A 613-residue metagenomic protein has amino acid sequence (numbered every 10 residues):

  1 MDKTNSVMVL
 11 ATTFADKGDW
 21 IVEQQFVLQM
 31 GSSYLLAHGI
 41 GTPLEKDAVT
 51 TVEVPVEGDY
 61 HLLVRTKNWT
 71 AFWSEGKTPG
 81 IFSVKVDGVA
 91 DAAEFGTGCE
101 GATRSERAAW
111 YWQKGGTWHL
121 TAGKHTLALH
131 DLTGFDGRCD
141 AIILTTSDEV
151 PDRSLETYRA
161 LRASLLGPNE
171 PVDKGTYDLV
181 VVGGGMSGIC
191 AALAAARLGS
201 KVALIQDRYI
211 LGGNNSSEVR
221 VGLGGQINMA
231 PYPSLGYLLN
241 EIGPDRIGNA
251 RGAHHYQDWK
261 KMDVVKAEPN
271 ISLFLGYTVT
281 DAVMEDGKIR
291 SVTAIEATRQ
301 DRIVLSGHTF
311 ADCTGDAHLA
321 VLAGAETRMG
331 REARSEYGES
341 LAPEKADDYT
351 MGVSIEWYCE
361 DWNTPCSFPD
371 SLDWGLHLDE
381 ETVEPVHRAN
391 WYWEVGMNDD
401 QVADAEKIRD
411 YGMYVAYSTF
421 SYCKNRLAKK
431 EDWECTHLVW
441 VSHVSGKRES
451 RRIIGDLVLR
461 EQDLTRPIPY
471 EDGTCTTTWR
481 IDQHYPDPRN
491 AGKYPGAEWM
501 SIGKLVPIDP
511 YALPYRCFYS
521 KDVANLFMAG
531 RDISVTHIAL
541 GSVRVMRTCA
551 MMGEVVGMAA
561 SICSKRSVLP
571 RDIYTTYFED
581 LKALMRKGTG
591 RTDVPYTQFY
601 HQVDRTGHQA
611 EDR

Functional and structural regions predicted by a protein language model:
M1-P171: Extracytoplasmic
W73-G76, G96, R138-A141, R153-E156 (+6 more regions): Short, solvent-exposed loop/turn and secondary-structure capping segments
L166-D173, N214, G276, T280 (+2 more regions): Flavin (FAD/FMN)-binding glycine-rich loop and adjacent Rossmann-like elements that form
D173-G185: Beta1/beta-strand and adjacent pyrophosphate-binding region of the FAD-binding site in flavoprotein oxidoreductases
G188: N-terminal Rossmann-fold NAD(P) dinucleotide-binding loop
A194, S200-K201, Q206-V283, K288 (+2 more regions): Conserved N-terminal/central alpha/beta ligand/cofactor-binding core
